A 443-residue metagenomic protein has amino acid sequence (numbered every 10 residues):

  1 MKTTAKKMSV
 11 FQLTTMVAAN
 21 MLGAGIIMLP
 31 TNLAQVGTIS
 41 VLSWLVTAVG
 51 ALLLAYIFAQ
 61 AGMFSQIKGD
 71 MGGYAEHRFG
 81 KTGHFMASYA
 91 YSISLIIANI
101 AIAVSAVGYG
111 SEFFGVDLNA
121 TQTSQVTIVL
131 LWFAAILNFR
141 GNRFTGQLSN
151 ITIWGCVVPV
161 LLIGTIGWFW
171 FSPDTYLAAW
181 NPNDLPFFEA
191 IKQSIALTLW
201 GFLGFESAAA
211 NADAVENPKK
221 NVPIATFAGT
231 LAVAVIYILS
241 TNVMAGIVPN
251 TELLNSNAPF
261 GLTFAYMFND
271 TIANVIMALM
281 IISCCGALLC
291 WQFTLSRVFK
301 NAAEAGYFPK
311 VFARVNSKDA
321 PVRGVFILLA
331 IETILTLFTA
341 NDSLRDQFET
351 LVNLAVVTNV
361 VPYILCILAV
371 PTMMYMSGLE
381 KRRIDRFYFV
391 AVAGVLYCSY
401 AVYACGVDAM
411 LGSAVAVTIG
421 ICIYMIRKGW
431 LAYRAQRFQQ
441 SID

Functional and structural regions predicted by a protein language model:
M1-T31, Q35-V36, A51-Y56, K68 (+3 more regions): Membrane-interface "cap" regions at the ends of multi-pass membrane proteins
K2-T4, S40-V41, G115-Q125, N150-M277 (+1 more regions): Helix-loop-helix junctions that connect adjacent transmembrane segments in multi-pass membrane transporters
A5, S9-F11, S124-I128, E216-K220 (+4 more regions): Loop-to-transmembrane helix boundary motifs in multi-pass membrane proteins
K6-V17, G80-S94, V126-L130, L185-T198 (+4 more regions): Select transmembrane alpha-helical segments in multipass membrane proteins
T31-Q35, L53-L131, I136-F139, F144 (+2 more regions): Hydrophobic transmembrane alpha-helices that form the core helical bundles of multi-pass secondary transporters
M71-E76, G80, E112-V116, F227-L289 (+1 more regions): TM-loop-TM module centered on a large, flexible mid-protein loop between adjacent transmembrane helices in multi-pass
G110, T121-P173, L185, T226-L231 (+3 more regions): Membrane-interface loop-to-helix entry segments
T165, D346, T358-P362, T372 (+1 more regions): A generic transmembrane alpha-helix motif of multi-pass inner-membrane proteins
